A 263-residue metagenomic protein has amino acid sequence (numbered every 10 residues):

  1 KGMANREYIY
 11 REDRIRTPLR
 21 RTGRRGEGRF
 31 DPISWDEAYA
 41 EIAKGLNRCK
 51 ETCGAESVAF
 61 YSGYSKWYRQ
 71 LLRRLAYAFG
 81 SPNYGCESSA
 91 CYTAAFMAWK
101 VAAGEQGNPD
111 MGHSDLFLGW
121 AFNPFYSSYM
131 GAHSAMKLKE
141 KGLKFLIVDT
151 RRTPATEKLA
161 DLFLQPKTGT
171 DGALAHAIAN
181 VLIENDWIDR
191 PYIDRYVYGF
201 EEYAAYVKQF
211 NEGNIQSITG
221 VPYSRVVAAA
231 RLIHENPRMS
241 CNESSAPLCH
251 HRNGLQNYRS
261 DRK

Functional and structural regions predicted by a protein language model:
K1-N185, Q209, P222, D261: N-terminal export/assembly segments and adjacent metallocofactor-ligating motifs of anaerobic energy-metabolism
G54-G63, E87-S89, R190-Y196, S217-I218 (+1 more regions): Short coil/turn segments at secondary-structure boundaries
K66-Q70, V197, E201, S224 (+2 more regions): An alpha-helix initiation/capping motif
T153-L159, A205-N211, P237-S244: Short acidic (Asp/Glu) and glycine-rich catalytic loops that position anionic groups and cofactors
D186-I215: Internal, active-site/partner-interface "lid" segment
A228-R231: Short, surface-exposed beta-strand/loop micro-motifs that present aromatic residues
I233-K263: A glycine-rich, hydrophobic/aromatic-adjacent loop/helix-cap motif
